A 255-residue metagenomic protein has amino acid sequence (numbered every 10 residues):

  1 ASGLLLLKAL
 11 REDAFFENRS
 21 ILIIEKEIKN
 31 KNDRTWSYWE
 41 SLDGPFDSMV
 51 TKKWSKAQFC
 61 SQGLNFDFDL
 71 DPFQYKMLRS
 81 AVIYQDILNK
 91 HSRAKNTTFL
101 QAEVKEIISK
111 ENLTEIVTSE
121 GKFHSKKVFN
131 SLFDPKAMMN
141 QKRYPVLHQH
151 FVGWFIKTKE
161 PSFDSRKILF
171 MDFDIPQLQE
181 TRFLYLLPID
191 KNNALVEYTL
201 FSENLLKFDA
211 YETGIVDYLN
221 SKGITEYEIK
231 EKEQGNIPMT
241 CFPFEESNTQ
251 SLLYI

Functional and structural regions predicted by a protein language model:
L5-L64: N-terminal FAD cofactor-binding segment of flavoenzymes
A9-D13, R93-E228, T240-E245: Predominantly flavin-linked oxidoreductase catalytic cores and closely associated redox partners
E40-A102, E106-N112: A conserved beta-strand/loop capping segment in the N-terminal third of enzymes that catalyze redox or closely related
K230-K232: An accessory alpha-helical subdomain
F244-I255: Conserved mid-domain beta->alpha element of the FAD-binding
